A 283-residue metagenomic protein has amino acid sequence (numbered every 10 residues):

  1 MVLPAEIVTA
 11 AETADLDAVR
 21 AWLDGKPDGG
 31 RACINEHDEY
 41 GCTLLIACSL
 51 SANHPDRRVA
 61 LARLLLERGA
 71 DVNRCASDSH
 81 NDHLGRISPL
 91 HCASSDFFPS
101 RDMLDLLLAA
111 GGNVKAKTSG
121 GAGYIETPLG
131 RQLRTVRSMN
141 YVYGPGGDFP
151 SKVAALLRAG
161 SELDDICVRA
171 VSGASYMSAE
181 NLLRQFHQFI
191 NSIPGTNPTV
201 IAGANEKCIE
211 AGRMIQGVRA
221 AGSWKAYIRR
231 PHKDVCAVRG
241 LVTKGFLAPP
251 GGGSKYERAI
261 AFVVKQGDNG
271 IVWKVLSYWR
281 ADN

Functional and structural regions predicted by a protein language model:
V2-E6, G85, D148, K233 (+1 more regions): Alpha-helix N-cap/N′ positions at the starts of helices
V2-V8, A32-S51, C75-S95, K117-Y143 (+1 more regions): Ankyrin-repeat boundary/"N-cap" motif
A14, A52-N53, R57, F97-P99 (+1 more regions): Ankyrin-repeat intra-repeat helix-capping/turn positions
A21-C33, L61-V72, D105-V114, A154-L163: Ankyrin repeat domain, specifically the short helix-to-loop turn at the C-terminus of the second helix of each repeat
A21-W22, A47, L64, C92 (+6 more regions): Alpha-helical recognition domains of nuclear gene-regulatory proteins
A154, V168-N283: Cullin-RING E3 adaptor/co-adaptor recruitment helices
